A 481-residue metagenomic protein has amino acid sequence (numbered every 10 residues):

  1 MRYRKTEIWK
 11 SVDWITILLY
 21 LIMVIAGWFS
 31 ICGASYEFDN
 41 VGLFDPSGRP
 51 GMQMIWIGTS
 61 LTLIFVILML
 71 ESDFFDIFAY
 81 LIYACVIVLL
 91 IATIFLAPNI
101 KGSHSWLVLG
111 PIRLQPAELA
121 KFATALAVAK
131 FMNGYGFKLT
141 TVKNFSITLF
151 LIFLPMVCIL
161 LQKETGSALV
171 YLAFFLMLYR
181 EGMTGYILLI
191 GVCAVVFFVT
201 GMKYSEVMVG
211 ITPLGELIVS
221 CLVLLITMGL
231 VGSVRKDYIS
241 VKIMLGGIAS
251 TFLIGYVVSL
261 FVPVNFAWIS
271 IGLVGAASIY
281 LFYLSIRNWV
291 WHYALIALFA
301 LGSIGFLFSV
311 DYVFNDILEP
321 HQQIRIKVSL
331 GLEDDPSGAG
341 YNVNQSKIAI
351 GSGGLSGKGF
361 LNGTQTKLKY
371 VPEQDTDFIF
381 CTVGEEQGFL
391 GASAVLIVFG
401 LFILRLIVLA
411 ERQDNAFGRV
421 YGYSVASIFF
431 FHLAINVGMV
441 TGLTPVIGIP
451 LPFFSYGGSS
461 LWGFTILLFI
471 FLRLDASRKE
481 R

Functional and structural regions predicted by a protein language model:
M1-K10: Short, Lys/Arg-rich, polar N-terminal cytosolic tail immediately upstream of the first transmembrane signal-anchor
I8-W9, F145, L368-V371, Q413-D414: Helix-boundary and loop/linker segments of multi-pass membrane transporters
L19-I22, W28-S30, E37-D39, L43-S337 (+3 more regions): Hydrophobic alpha-helical transmembrane segments of multi-pass inner membrane proteins, especially in bacterial systems
F150, A339-V343, S356, P372 (+3 more regions): Alpha-helical membrane-protein architecture signal
E164-L169, G357-G363, Q374-T376, I447 (+2 more regions): Transmembrane helix boundary and interhelical junction motifs in multipass membrane proteins
L225-G229, G442-K479: Transmembrane alpha-helices of multi-pass inner-membrane enzymes
I350, G354-Q387: Long extracytoplasmic/lumenal interhelical loops at the membrane interface of multi-pass membrane proteins
